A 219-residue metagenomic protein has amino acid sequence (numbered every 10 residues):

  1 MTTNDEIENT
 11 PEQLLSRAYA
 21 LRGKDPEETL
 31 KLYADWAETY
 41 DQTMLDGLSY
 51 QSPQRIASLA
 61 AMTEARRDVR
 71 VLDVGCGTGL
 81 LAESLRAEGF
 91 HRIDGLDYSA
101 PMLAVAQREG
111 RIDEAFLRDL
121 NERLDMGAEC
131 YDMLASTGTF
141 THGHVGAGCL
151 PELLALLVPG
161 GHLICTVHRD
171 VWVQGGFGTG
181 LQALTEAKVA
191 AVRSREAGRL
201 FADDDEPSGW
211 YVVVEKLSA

Functional and structural regions predicted by a protein language model:
M1-P26: N-terminal auxiliary segments of SAM/dcSAM-dependent transferases
Q42-A57: Conserved SAM-binding loop and adjacent beta-strand
L72-L124: Class I SAM-dependent methyltransferase SAM/SAH-binding core
L124-L134: A short acidic, Gly/Pro-enriched loop at the edge of an enzyme's catalytic core that lines a small-molecule cofactor
D132-G146: A short SAM/SAH-binding and catalytic strip from SAM-dependent methyltransferases
G148-P159: A short glycine-rich, Lys/Arg-flanked "PGG" loop and its adjoining helix->strand segment in the class I
G160-H168: Conserved beta-strand signature within the Rossmann-like core of class I S-adenosyl-L-methionine
A202-A219: Core SAM-dependent methyltransferase catalytic element
